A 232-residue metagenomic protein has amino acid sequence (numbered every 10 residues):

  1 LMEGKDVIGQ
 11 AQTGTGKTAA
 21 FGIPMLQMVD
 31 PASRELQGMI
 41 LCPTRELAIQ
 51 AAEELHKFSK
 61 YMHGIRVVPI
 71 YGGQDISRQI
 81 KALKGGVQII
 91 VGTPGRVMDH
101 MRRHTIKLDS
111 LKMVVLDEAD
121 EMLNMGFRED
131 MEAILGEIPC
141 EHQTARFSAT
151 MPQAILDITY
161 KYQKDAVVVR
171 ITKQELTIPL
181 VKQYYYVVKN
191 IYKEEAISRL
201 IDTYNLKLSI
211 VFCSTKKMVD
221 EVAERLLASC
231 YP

Functional and structural regions predicted by a protein language model:
L1-P232: Conserved helicase RecA-like core
